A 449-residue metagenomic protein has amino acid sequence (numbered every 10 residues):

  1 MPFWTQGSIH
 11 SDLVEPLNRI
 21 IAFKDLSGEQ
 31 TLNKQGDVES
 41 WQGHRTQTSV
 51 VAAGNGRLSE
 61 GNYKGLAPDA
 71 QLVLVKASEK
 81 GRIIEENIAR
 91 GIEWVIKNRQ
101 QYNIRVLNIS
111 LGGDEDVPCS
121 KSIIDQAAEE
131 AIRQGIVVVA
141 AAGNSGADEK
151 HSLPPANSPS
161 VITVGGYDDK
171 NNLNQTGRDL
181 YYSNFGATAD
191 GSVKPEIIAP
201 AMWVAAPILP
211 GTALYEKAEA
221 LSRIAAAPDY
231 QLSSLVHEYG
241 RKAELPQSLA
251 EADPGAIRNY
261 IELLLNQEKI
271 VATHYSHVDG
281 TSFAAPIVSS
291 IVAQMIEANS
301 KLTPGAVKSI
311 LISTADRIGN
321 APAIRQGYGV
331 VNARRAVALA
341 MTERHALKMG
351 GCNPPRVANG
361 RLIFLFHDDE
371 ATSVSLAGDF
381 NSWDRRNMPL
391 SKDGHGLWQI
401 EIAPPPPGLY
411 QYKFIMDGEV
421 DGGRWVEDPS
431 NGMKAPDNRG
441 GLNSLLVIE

Functional and structural regions predicted by a protein language model:
M1-F3, V51-N55, V75-E79, I109-G113 (+7 more regions): Active-site-proximal beta-strand/loop segments in catalytic clefts of secreted hydrolases
M1-K24, Q30-E86, Q100-V106, R133 (+4 more regions): Subtilisin-like serine protease catalytic core
L17-D25, A156-S289, A293: Extracellular S/T/G-rich loop segment that most often corresponds to the catalytic His/Ser-adjacent loop
T46-V50, R90-E93, Q126-E130, A156-I162 (+4 more regions): Solvent-exposed, polar/charged alpha-helical surfaces in well-ordered, non-transmembrane soluble domains, broadly
A77-S160, N171, A189-S192, K269-A285: Substrate-binding/access-modulating region of protease and related hydrolase catalytic domains
I104-S110, Q247-F283, E297-G351: C-terminal subdomain of the subtilisin-like protease fold in secreted/lumenal serine endopeptidases
N353-P407, I415-I448: Aromatic-rich carbohydrate-binding modules that target alpha-glucans
